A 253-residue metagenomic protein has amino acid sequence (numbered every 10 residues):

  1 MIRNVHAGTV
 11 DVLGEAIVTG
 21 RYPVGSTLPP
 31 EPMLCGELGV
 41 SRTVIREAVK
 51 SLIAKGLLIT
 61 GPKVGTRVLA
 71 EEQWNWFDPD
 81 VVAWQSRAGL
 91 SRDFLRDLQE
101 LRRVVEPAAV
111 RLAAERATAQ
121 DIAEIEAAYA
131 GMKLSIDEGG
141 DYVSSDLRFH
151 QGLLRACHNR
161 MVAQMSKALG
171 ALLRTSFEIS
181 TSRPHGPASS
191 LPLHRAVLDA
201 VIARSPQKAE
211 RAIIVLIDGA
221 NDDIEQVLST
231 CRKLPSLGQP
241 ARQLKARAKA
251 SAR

Functional and structural regions predicted by a protein language model:
M1-V104, R111, T230-L234, L244-R253: Short linear motifs at protein or domain termini
N4, P187-A188: Short helix-capping and inter-helix turn/linker motifs at the boundaries of alpha-helical repeat units
S26, S86-S91, L134, E178-S182 (+1 more regions): Short amphipathic alpha-helical segments at helix-loop
R46, Y142-D146, S182-P187, L228-L234: Juxtamembrane/interface motifs at transmembrane-helix termini
L69-W76, G140-S145, S205: An N-terminal domain-start capping segment
L98-I179, S190-D199, K208-D223: Conserved amphipathic alpha-helical segments that form helical-bundle/coiled-coil interaction surfaces
Q207-R253: C-terminal effector-binding regulatory domain of bacterial HTH transcription factors
